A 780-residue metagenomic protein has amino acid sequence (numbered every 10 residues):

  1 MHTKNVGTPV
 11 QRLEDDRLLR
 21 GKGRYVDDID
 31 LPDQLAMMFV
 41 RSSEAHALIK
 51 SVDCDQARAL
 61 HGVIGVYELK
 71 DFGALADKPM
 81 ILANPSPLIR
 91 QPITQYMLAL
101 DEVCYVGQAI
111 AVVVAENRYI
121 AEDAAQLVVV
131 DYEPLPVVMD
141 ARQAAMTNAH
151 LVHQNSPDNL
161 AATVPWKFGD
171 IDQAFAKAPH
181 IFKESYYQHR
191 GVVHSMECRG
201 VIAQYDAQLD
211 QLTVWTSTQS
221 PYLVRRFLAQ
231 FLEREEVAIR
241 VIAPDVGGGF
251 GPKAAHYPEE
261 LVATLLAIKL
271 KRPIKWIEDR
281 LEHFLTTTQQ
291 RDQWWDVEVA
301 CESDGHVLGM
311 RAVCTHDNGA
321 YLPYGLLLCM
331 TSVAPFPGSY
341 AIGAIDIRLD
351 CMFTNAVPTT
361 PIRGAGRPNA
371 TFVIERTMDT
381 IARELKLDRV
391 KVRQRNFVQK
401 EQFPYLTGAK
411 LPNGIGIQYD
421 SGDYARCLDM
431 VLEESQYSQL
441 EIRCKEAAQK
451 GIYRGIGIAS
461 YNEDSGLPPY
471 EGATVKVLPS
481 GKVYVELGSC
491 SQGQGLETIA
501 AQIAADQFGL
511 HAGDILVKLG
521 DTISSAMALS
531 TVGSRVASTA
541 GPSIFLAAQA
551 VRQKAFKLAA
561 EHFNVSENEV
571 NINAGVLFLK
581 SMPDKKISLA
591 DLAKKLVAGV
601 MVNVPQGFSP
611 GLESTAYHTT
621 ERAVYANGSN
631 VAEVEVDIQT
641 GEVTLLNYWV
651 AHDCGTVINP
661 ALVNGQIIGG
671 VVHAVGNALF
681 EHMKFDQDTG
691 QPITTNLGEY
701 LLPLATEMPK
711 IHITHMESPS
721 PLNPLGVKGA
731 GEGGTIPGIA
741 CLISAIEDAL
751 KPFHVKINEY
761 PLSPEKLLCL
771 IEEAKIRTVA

Functional and structural regions predicted by a protein language model:
M1-D158, K269: Flexible, low-hydrophobicity surface segments
T8, E14-R17, S86-R90, D158-V201 (+4 more regions): Glycine-rich loop/linker segments at domain edges
D16-R17, Q126-L135, M139, Q219-P221 (+5 more regions): Extended active-site and interfacial segments that coordinate phosphate-rich ligands in large catalytic machineries
L69-K70, E233-A238, A267-I274, S303 (+4 more regions): C-terminal catalytic domains of large/alpha subunits in multi-subunit enzymes
A76-I81, A124-L127, R225-F227, F250-H256 (+12 more regions): Short acidic, glycine/serine/threonine-rich loops at helix termini
A83-P85, A176-G191, W276-H283, G451-S460 (+1 more regions): Short Pro/Gly-enriched beta-strand edge/turn motifs at strand-loop
I171-L232, M330, A334, G455-L487 (+1 more regions): Conserved beta-alpha junction segments in alpha/beta enzyme cores
G249-K271, K275-I277, L496-A504: Thiamine diphosphate
